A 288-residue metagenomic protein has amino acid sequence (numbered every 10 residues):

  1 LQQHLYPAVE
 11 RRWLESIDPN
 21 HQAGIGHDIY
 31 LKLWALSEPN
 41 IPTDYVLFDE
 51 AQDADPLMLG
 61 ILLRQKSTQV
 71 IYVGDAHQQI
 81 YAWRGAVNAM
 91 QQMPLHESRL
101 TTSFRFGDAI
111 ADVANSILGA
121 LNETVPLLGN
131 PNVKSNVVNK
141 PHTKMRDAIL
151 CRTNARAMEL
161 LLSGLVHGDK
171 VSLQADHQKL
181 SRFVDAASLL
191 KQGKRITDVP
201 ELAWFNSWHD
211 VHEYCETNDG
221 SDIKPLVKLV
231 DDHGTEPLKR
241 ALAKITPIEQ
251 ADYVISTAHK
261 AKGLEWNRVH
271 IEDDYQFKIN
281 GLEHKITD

Functional and structural regions predicted by a protein language model:
L1, E10, A111-L118, L161-L165 (+4 more regions): Short, amphipathic alpha-helical segments that act as regulatory/interfacial helices in nucleotide-processing proteins
L1-L47, P56-I61, A82: Accessory N-terminal region flanking or inserted into the helicase ATPase core in nucleic-acid motor proteins
Q2-W13, L95-T101, F205-E216: A short, flexible N-terminal coil/short beta segment enriched in small residues
Q3, P7, I25-D28, D108-A111 (+3 more regions): Non-catalytic, well-ordered alpha-helical scaffold segments
N40-I41, Y45, Q52-N136, K144 (+5 more regions): Conserved helicase motor core of SF1/SF2 NTP-dependent helicases
P141: Active-site-surrounding "flap" and adjacent substrate/cofactor-binding loops of secreted or lumenal enzymes, prototyped
D169: Short phosphate-binding/catalytic loops that engage adenosine nucleotides
A187-D288: Conserved helicase C-terminal RecA-like lobe
